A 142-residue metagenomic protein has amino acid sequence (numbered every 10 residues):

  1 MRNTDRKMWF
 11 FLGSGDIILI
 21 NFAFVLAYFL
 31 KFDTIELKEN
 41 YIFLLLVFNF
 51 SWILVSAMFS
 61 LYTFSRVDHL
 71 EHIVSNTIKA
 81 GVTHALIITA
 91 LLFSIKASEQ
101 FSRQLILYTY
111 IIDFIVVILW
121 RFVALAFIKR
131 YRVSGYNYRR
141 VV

Functional and structural regions predicted by a protein language model:
M1-N137: Signature of alpha-helical transmembrane segments in polytopic membrane proteins
V141-V142: Conserved hydrophobic helix-helix packing surfaces used for dimerization/oligomerization
